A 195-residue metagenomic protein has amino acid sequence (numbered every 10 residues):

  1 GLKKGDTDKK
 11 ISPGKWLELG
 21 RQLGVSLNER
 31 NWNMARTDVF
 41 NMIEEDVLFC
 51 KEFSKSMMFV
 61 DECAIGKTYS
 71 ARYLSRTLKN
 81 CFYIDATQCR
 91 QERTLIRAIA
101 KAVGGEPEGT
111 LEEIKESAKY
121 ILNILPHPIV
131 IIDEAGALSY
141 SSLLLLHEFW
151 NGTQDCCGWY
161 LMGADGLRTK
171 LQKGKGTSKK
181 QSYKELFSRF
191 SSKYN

Functional and structural regions predicted by a protein language model:
G1-F53: A short, basic N-terminal segment
P13, T68-R72, R93: Short, surface-exposed alpha-helical segments at coil->helix boundaries
E52-Y73, T87-Q88: Walker A/P-loop nucleotide-binding motif
M57, F82-I84, Y160, Y194: Hydrophobic/aromatic beta-strand patches that form the interior of the parallel beta-sheet core in alpha/beta enzyme
M58-C63, L138, W150-S182: Sensor-1/coupling segment of RecA-like P-loop NTPase cores
L78-Q88: Conserved catalytic segments around the Walker B and adjacent sensor/switch elements of P-loop NTPase domains
K79-C81, G174-N195: A short helix-turn-beta junction within AAA+ P-loop NTPase domains corresponding to the substrate/partner-engaging
Q91-A98, G105-G158, Q181-S182, L186 (+1 more regions): Mid-core helix/loop region of P-loop NTP-binding domains shared across ATPases and GTPases
